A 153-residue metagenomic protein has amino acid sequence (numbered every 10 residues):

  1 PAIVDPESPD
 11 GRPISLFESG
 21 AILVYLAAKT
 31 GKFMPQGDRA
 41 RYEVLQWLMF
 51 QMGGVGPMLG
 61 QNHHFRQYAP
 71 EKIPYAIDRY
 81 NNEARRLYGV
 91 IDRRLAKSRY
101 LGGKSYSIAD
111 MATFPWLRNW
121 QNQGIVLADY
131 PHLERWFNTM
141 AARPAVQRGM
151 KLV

Functional and structural regions predicted by a protein language model:
P1-D78, N82-R85, D92: GST-like domain detector, emphasizing the conserved glutathione-binding G-site in the N-terminal thioredoxin-like
A2-I3, M34-Q36, P57-Q61, R99-K104 (+2 more regions): Short, hydrophobic secondary-structure boundary micro-motifs
I3, I22, I91, D110 (+1 more regions): Residue-level signal for nonpolar/aromatic packing positions in well-ordered secondary structure
A40, R79, G124-P131: Structural helix-adjacent loops and short alpha-helical linkers that scaffold large soluble proteins
G54, L59-H63, L101-V126, E134-M140: GST superfamily/GST-like fold recognition
A96-K97, A142: The C-terminal cap of the DNA-recognition helix in HTH/winged-HTH DNA-binding domains, marking the helix-to-coil
L133-V153: Long hydrophobic alpha-helical segments typical of transmembrane helices together with their membrane-interfacial
